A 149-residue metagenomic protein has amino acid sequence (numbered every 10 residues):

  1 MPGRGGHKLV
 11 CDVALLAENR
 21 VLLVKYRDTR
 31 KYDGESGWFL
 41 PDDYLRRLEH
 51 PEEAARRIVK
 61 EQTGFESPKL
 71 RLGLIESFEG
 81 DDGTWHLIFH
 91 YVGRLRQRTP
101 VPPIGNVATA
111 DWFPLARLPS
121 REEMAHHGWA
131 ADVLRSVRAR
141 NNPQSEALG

Functional and structural regions predicted by a protein language model:
M1-L23, I75: Conserved N-terminal beta-strand and adjoining loop/helix that marks the start of the Nudix/MutT-like hydrolase domain
G6, D33, D82-H86: Short coil/turn motifs at beta-sheet boundaries
G6, R20-K31, R57-E61, F65: Recognition helices and adjacent regulatory flanks at domain boundaries
V13, L72, Y91-G93: A structural signal for short, well-ordered beta-strand segments
A14-L16, R20-Y44, H50: N-terminal first-folded block
K31, E35-S36, G105-G149: Nudix hydrolase/Nudix homology domain
D43-P68, S77-W129: Unchanged
